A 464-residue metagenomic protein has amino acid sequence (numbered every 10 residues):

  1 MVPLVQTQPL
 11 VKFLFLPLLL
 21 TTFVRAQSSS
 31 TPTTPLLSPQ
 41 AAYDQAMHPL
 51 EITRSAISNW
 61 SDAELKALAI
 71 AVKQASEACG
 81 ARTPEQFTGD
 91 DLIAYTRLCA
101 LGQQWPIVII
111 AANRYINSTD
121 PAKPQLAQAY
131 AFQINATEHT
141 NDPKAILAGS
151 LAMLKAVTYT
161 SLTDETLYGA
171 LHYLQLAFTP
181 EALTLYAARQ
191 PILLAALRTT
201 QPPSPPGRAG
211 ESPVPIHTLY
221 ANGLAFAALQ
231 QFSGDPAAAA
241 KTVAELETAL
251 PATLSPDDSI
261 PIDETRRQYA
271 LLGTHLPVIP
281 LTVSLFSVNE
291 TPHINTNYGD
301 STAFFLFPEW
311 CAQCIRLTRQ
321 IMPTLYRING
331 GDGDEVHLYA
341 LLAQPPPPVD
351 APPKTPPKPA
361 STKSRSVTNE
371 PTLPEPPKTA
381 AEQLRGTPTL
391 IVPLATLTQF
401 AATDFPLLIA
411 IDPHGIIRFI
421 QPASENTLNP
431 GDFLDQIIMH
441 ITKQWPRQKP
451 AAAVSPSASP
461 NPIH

Functional and structural regions predicted by a protein language model:
A26-D90: N-terminal leader/linker segments that initiate helical-solenoid repeat arrays
L68-C79, P106-N117, P143-V157, A182-Q201 (+2 more regions): Alpha-helical repeat scaffolds
A78-D91, G102, I116-Q128, A156-L167 (+4 more regions): Short solvent-exposed coil/turn linkers within tandem alpha-helical repeat scaffolds
L229-S284, N295-Y298, T368-P371, K449-P456 (+1 more regions): N-proximal helix/coil linker or "cap" segments that precede and/or mark the start of modular domains
P280-T302, Y326-G330: A short beta-strand-turn-helix
E290-I321, L338-L341: Short active-site neighborhood of thiol/selenol oxidoreductases, capturing the structured segment around
I315-E382, I391-L397: Structural microenvironment flanking redox-active thiols in thiol-disulfide oxidoreductases
E382-G386, I391-I437: Thiol/disulfide oxidoreductase modules built on the thioredoxin-like
